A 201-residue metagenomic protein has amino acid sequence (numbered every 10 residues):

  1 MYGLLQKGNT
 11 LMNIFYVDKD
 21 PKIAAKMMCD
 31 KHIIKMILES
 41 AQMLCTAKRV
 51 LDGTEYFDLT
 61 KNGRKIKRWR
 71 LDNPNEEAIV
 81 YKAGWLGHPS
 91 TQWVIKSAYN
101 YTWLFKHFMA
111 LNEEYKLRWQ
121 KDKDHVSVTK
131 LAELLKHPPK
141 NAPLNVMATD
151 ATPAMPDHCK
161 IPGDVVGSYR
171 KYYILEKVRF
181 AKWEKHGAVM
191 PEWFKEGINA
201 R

Functional and structural regions predicted by a protein language model:
M1-G87, T91-R201: Sequence termini and other peripheral, non-core segments
